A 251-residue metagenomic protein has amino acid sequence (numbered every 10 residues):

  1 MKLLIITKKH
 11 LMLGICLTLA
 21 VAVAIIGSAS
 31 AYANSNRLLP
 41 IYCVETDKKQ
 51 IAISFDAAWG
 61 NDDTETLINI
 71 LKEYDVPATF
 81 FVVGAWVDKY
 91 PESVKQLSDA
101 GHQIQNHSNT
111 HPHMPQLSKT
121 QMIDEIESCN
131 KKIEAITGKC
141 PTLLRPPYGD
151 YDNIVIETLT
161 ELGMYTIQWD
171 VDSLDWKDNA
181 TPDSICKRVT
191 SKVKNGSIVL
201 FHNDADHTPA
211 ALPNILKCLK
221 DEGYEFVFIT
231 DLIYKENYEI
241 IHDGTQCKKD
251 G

Functional and structural regions predicted by a protein language model:
M1-T18: N-terminal Sec-pathway targeting helices
L19-I25: Hydrophobic core
A29-A33: Boundary at the C-terminal end of the N-terminal hydrophobic targeting segment
N34-L117, Q121-A135, K139, Y234: Active-site beta->alpha N-cap acidic-glycine motif
N36-D47, E73-D75, W86-K89, H207-G251: C-terminal domain-boundary segment and adjacent tail
I51-S54, A78-V82, Q103-N106, T142-R145 (+3 more regions): Structural recognition of the beta-strand scaffold that forms the well-ordered cores of secreted hydrolase catalytic
A58, V83-A85, N109, P147-G149 (+3 more regions): Active-site beta-loop-alpha junctions enriched in small/polar residues
N61-T66, P112-C140, D150-N195, T208-A211: Alpha-helical scaffold elements lining the catalytic groove of polysaccharide deacetylases
